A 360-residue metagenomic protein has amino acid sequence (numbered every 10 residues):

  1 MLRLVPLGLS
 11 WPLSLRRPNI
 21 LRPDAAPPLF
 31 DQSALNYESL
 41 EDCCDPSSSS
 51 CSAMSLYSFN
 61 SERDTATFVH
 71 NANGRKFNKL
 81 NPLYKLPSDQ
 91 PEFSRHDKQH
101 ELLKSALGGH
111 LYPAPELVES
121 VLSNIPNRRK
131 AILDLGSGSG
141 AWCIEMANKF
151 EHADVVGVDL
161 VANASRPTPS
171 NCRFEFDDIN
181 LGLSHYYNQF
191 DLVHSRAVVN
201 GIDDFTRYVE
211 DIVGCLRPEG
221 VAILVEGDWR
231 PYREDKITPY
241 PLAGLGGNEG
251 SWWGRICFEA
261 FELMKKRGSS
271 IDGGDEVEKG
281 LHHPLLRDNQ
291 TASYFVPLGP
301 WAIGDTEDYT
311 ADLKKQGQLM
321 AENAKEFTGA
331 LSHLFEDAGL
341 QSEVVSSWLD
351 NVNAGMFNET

Functional and structural regions predicted by a protein language model:
L2-Q189, R207, G227-N248, W252-R255 (+2 more regions): N-terminal charged/capping segments associated with class I S-adenosyl-L-methionine
H194: A conserved beta-strand element that flanks and buttresses the S-adenosyl-L-methionine
A197: Oxyanion-hole/transition-state-stabilizing segment in secreted/luminal serine hydrolases and related acyltransferases
N200-I202: A short His-aromatic
T206-I223: A short glycine-rich, Lys/Arg-flanked "PGG" loop and its adjoining helix->strand segment in the class I
S269-P284: Short alpha-helix
D275, L286-G299: Conserved S-adenosyl-L-methionine
